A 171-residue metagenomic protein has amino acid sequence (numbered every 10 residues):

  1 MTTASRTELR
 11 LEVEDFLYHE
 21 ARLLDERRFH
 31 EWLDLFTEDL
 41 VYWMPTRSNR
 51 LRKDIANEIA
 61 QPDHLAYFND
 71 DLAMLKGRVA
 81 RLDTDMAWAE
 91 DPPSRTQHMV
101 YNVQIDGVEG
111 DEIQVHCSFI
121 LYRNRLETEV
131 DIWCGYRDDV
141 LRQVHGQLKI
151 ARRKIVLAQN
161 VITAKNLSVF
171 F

Functional and structural regions predicted by a protein language model:
M1, G110-H116, W133-N166: Short beta-strand edge/turn micro-motifs at domain boundaries
M1-E38, R50: Short, low-complexity N-terminal intrinsically disordered segments enriched in polar/charged residues
E14-D15, T96-H98, W133-C134: Short solvent-exposed loop/turn micro-motifs enriched in small/polar/acidic residues
E20-R22, M86-P93, L126-T128: Short helix-to-loop capping/linker segments positioned immediately adjacent to catalytic or ligand/cofactor-binding
F36, F119-L121, K154: Short beta-strand segments enriched in hydrophobic/aromatic residues within well-folded beta-rich domains
E38-H116: A solvent-exposed, acidic/Ser-Thr-rich amphipathic alpha-helical stretch
K53, R125-E129, Q159-L167: A short, polar/proline- and glycine-enriched secondary-structure boundary/capping micro-motif
F119-R125, Q143: Beta-strand elements of well-folded, non-transmembrane domains
